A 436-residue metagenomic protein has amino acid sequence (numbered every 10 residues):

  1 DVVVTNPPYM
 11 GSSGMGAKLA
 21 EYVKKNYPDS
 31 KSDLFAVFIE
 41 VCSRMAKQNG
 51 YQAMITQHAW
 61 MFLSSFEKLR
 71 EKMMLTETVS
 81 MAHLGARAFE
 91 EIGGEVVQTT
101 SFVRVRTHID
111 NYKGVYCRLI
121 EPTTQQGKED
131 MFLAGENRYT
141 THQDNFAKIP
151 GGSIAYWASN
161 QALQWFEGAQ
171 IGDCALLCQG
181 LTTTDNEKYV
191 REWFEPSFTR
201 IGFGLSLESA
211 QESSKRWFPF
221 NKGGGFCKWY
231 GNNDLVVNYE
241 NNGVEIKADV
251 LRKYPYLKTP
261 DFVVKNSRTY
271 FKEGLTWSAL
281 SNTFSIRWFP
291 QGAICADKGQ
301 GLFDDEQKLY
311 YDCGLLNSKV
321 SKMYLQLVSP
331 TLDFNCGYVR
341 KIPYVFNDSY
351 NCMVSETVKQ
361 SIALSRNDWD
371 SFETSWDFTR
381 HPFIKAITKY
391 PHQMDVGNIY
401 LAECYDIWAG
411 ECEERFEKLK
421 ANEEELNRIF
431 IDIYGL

Functional and structural regions predicted by a protein language model:
V2-E208, N232, N242, A248-L251 (+7 more regions): Signature of N6-adenine DNA methyltransferases within the class I
G50, Q98-T100, Y112-V115, R216-K222 (+6 more regions): Structural beta-strand/beta-sheet cores of well-ordered domains, especially the beta-sheet scaffolds that support
A134, Y139-G152, S159-F166, S213-K215 (+4 more regions): Short, compositionally biased low-complexity segments
S153, I171, P343-L436: Non-catalytic DNA-recognition/assembly elements of restriction-modification systems
L207-R268, T276: Contiguous C-terminal substrate-recognition/catalytic subdomains in enzyme active sites
N221, L257, R268-S285, A293-C295 (+1 more regions): Short Ser/Thr-interspersed hydrophobic loop/turn segments at strand-loop and sheet-helix junctions that line or gate
